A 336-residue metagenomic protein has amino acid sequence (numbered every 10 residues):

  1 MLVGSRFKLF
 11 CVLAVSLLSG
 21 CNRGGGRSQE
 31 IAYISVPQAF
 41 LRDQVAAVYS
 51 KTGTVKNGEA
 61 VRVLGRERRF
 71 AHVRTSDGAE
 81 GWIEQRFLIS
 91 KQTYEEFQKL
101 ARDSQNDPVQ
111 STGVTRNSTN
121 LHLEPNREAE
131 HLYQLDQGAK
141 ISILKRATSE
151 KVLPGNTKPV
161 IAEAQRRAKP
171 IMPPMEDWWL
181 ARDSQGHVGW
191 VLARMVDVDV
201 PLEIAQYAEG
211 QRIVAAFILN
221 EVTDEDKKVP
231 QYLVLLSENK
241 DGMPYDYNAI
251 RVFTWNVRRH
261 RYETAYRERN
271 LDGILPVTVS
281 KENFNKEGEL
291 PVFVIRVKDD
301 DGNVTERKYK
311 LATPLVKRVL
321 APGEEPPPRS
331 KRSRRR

Functional and structural regions predicted by a protein language model:
M1-F10: Bacterial N-terminal signal peptides that target proteins for export
L18-G20: C-terminal motif of bacterial Sec signal peptides marking the signal peptidase cleavage site
R23-S28, R62, R74-T112, K158-K227 (+4 more regions): Boundary regions of SH3-family modules and the immediately adjacent low-complexity/disordered segments in eukaryotic
R27-S28, I34-R69, N106-M172, Q206-E209 (+1 more regions): Beta-loop motif signature
F40, H72, N120, L180 (+1 more regions): Residue-level detector of beta-strand face positions
L41, L121, I250-F253, V304-K308: Hydrophobic beta-strand positions in blades of beta-propellers and related beta-sheet-rich domains
K140-I143, E163-P170, I204, W255-R336: Acidic, small-residue rich beta-repeat scaffolds with periodic aromatic anchors
P230-M243, E289-K298: Short beta-strand elements that form the blades of beta-propeller/WD-repeat-like and other beta-sheet-rich scaffold
